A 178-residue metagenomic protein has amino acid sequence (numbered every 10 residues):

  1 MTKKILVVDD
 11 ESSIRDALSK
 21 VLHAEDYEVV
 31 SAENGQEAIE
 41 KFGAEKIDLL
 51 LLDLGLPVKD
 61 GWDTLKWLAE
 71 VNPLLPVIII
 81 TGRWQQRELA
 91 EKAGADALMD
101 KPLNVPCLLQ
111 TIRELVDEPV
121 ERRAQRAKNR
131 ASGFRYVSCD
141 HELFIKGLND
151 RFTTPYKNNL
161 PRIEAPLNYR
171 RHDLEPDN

Functional and structural regions predicted by a protein language model:
S12-V30: Two-component/phosphorelay signaling modules centered on CheY-like receiver
S31-L49: Acidic, metal-coordinating helix/loop segments flanking the phosphotransfer/catalytic sites of two-component signaling
N34, D60-D63: Acidic catalytic/metal-coordinating carboxylates
E40, W62-L74: Short amphipathic alpha-helix used as the core "switch/output" element in two-component signaling
D53: Active-site residues of response regulator receiver
D63, R83-M99, Q110: Alpha4 helix (beta4-alpha4-beta5 surface) of REC/receiver domains from two-component response regulators
I78-I80: Hydrophobic/aromatic residues positioned on beta-strands within the core alpha/beta folds
L103-E114: C-terminal output helix
